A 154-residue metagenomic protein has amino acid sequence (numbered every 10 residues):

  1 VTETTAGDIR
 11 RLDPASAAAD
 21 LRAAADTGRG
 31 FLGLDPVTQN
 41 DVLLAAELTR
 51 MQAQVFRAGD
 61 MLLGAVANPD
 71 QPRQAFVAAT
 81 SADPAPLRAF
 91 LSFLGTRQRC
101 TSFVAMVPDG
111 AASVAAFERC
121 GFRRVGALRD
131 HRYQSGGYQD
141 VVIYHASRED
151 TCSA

Functional and structural regions predicted by a protein language model:
V1-R50, D150-A154: A short, well-structured alpha-helix characteristic of acyl/acetyltransferase catalytic modules
R11, L62, R124-L128: Residue-level detector of beta-propeller blades
R29-L87, F93-L94: Acetyl-CoA-dependent GNAT
A53, Q139-I143: Short hydrophobic/aromatic beta-strand or adjacent loop that forms the aromatic wall/cage of a ligand/substrate-binding
G59-L62, A112, Y138: Glycine-rich acetyl-CoA-binding "A-motif" of GNAT/NAT acetyltransferases
T96-P108: Conserved GNAT acetyl-CoA-binding A-motif
M106, R123-Q139: Conserved catalytic-core motifs of GNAT/GCN5-like acyltransferases
D109-A127: Conserved active-site alpha-helix within GNAT-family acetyltransferase domains
